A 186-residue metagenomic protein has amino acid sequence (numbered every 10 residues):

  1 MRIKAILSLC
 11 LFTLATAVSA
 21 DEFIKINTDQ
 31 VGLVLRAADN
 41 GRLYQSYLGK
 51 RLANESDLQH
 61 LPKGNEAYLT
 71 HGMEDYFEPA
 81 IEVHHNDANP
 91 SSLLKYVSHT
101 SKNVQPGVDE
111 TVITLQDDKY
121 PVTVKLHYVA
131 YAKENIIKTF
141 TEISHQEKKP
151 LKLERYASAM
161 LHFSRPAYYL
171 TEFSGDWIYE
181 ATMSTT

Functional and structural regions predicted by a protein language model:
M1-A5, A20: Short, Lys/Arg-enriched, disordered terminal segments
K4-L14: Sec-dependent N-terminal signal peptides
A15-S19: N-terminal signal peptide c-region/cleavage motif recognized by signal peptidases
D21-V34, L43-T186: Polysaccharide-binding surfaces and accessory modules of carbohydrate-active proteins
